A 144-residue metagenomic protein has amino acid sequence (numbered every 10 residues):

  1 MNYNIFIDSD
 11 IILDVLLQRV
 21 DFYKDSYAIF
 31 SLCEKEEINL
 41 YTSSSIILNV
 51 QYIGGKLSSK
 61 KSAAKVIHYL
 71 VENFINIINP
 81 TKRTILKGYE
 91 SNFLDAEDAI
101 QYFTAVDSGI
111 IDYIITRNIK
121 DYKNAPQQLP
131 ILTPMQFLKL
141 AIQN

Functional and structural regions predicted by a protein language model:
M1-Y41, K56-S62, L132, F137-N144: Short, well-structured N-terminal submotif of metal-dependent ribonuclease cores
N2-N4, V106-N144: Acidic, PIN/NYN-like endoribonuclease modules and their adjacent C-terminal/linker elements
D8-D10, D98, N118: Acidic active-site catalytic centers that drive phospho-/nucleotidyl reactions and related ester hydrolyses
D10, L16, V71-F74, G88 (+2 more regions): A generic, residue-level signal for flexible/boundary positions that often mark functional hotspots
I12, I47-V50, D121-K123: Short, active-site-adjacent cap segments at secondary-structure transitions
Y27-L94, A99, F103-S108, Q127 (+1 more regions): PIN-domain endoribonuclease scaffold, especially VapC-family toxins
